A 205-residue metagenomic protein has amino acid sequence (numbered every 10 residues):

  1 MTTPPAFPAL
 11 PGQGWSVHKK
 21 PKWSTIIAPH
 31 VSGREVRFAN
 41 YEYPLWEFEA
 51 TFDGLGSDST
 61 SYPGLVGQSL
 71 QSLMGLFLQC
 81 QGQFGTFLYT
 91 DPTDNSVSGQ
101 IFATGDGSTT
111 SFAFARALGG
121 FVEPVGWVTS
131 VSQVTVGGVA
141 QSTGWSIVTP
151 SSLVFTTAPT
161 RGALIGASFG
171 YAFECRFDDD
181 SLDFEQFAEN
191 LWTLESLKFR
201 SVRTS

Functional and structural regions predicted by a protein language model:
M1-S130, A140, I147-S205: Extracellular/virion structural assembly segments
T135-Q141: Change "in extracellular beta-sheet-rich domains … of secreted and cell-surface proteins" to "in beta-sheet-rich domains
